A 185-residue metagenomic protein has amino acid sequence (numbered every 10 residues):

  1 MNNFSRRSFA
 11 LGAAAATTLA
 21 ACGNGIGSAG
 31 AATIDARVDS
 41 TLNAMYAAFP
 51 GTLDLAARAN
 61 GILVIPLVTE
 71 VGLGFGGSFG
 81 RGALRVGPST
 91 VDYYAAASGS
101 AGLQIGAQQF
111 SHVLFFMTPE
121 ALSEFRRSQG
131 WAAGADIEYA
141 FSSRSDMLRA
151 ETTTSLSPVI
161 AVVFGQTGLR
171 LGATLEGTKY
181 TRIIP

Functional and structural regions predicted by a protein language model:
M1-A21: N-terminal secretory signal peptides and thylakoid transit peptides that target proteins across membranes
G23-P185: Small-residue-enriched, tightly packed secondary-structure blocks
